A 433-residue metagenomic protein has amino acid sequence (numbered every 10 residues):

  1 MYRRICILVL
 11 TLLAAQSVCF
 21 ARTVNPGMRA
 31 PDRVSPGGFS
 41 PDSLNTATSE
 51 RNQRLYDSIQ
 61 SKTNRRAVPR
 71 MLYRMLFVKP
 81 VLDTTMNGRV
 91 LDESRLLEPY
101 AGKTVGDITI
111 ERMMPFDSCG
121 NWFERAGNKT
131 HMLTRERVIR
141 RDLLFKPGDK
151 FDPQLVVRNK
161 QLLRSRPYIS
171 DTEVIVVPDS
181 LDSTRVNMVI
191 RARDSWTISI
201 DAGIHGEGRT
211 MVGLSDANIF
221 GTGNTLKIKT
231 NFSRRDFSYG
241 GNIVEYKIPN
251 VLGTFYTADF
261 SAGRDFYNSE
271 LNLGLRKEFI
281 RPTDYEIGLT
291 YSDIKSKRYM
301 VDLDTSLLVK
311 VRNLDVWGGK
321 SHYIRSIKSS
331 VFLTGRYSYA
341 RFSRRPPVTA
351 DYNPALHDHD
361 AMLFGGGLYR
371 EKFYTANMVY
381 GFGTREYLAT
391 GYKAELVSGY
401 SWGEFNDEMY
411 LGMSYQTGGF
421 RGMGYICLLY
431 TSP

Functional and structural regions predicted by a protein language model:
Y2, F20-P433: Immediate N-terminus of the mature polypeptide
L8-Q16: Bacterial N-terminal signal peptides
